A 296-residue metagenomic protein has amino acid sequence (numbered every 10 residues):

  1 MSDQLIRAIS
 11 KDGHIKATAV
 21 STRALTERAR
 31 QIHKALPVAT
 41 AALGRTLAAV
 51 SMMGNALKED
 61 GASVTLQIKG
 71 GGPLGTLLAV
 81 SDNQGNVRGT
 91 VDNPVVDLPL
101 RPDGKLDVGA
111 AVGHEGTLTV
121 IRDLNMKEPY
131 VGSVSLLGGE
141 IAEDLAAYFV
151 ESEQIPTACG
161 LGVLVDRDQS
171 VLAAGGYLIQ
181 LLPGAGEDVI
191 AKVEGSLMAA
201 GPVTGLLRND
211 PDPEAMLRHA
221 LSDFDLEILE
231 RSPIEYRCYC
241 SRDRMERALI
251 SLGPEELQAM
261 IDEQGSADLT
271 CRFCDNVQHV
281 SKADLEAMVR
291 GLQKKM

Functional and structural regions predicted by a protein language model:
M1-E230: Interaction interfaces in information-processing and related assembly proteins
M198-M296: Cys/His-clustered metal-coordination modules, chiefly Zn-binding fingers
